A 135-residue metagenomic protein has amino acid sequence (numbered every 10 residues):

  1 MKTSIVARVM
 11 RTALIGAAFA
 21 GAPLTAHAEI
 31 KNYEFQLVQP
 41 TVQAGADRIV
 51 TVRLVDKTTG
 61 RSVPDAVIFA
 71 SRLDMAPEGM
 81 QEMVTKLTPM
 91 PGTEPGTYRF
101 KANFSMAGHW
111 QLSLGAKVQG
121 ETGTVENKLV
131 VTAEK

Functional and structural regions predicted by a protein language model:
K2-L14: Bacterial N-terminal signal peptides that target proteins for export
V9-M10, F19, A46: N-terminal regions of proteins, emphasizing targeting and processing segments when present
I15-G16, A26: Cleavable N-terminal signal peptides
G21-T25: N-terminal signal peptide c-region/cleavage motif recognized by signal peptidases
A28-A107, Q111-K135: Contiguous segments within soluble domain cores/interaction surfaces
